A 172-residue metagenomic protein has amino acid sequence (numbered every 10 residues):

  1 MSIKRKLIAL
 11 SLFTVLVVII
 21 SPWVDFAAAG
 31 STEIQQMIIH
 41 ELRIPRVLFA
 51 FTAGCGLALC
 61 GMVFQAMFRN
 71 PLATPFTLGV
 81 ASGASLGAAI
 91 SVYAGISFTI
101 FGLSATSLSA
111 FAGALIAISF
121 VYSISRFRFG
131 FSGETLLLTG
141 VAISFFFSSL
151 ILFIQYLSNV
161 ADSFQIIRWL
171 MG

Functional and structural regions predicted by a protein language model:
M1-G172: Alpha-helical transmembrane segments in inner-membrane proteins
